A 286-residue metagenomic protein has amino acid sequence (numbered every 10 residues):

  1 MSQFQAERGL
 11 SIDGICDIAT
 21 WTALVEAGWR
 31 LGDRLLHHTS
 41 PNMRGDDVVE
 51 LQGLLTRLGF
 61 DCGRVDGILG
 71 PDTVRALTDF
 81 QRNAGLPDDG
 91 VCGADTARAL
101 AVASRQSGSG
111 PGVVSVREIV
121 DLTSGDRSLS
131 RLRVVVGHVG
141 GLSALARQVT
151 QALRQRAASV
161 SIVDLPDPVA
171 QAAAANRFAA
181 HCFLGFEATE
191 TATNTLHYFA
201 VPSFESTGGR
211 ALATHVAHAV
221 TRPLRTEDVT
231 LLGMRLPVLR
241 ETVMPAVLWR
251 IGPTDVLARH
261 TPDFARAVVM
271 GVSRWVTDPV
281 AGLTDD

Functional and structural regions predicted by a protein language model:
M1-R8, L69-A84, P237-L257: Acidic helix/loop microenvironments that form the catalytic cleft of cell-wall polysaccharide enzymes
A6-G9, V25-W29, G53-F60, T78 (+9 more regions): Sec-exported extracytoplasmic/periplasmic mature domains
A6-T22, T39-V49, T56-A99: Short acidic, glycine/serine/threonine-rich helix-capping segments at coil-helix boundaries
D13, G32, G63-R64, D89 (+3 more regions): A local structural micro-motif
W21-A27, T195-L196: Substrate-binding/active-site groove segments that recognize and process beta-1,4-linked N-acetyl-hexosamine
G28-L36, R57, R75-D79, N83 (+2 more regions): Non-catalytic propeptide/linker segments at domain boundaries
D126-D286: Active-site-proximal helix/loop segments of hydrolytic enzymes
